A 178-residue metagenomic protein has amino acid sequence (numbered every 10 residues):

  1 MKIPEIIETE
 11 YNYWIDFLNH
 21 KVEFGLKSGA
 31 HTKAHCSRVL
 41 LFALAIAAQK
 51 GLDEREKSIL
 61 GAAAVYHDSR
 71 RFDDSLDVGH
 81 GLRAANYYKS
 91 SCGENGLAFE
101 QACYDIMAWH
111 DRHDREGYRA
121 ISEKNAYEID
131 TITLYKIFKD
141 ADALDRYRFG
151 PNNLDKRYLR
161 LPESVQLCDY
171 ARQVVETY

Functional and structural regions predicted by a protein language model:
M1-T9, Y13, E23-D53, S91 (+2 more regions): Divalent metal-dependent phosphate-bond-processing catalytic cores, especially two-metal-ion Mg2+/Mn2+ enzymes that act
E8-F17, K57-G61: Short hydrophobic/aromatic-rich motifs at helix boundaries and adjacent loops
Y11, I15, L40, G81-K89 (+1 more regions): An amphipathic alpha-helix signature
N19-E23, V65-D68: A short small-residue
R55-S75, H80, A84, Y104-H113: His-Asp-centered metal-binding catalytic motifs of divalent-metal-dependent phosphohydrolases/nucleases
D77, L82-R83, Y87-Y88, K124 (+1 more regions): General N-terminal targeting signals
E100-Q101: Membrane-interface starts of transmembrane alpha-helices
